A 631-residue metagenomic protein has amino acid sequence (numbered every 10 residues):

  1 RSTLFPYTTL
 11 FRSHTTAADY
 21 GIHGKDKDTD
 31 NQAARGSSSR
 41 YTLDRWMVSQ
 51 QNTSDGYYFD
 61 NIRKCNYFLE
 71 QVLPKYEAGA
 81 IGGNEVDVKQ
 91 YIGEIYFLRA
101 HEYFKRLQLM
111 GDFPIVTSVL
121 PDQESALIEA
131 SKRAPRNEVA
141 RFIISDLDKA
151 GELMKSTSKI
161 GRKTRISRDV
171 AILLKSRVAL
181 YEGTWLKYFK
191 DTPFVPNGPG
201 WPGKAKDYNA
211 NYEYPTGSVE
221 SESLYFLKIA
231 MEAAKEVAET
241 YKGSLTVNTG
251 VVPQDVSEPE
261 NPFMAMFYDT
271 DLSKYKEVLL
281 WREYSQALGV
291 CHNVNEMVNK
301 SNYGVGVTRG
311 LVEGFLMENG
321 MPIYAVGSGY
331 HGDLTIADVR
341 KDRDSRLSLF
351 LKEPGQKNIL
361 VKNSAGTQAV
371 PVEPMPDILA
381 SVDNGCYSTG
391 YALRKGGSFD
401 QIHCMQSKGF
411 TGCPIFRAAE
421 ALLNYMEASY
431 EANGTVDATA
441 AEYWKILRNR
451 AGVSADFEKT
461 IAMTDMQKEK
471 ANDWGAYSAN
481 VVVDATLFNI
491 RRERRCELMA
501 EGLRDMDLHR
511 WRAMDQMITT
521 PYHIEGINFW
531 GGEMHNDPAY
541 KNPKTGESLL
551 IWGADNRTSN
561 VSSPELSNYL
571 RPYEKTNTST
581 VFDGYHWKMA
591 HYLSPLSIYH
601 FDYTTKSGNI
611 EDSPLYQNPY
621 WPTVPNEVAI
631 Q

Functional and structural regions predicted by a protein language model:
T3-L10: Short, small-residue-biased leader/transition segments that mark boundaries at the very start of proteins
F11-S38, G111-F113, T117, R168-D169 (+3 more regions): An aromatic- and glycine-enriched ligand-binding surface/loop that stacks and positions planar moieties
Q32-M110, A126-R168, I336, K341-D342 (+5 more regions): Conserved, well-structured interaction surfaces
Y58, F142, P199-L224, M231 (+7 more regions): Long, intrinsically disordered, low-complexity segments
K75-K89, M154-R165, Y188-Y214, K459-M463: Short helix/loop segment immediately N-terminal to the Walker
A80-K89, Y96, F104, K159-R162 (+6 more regions): Secondary-structure transition into beta-strands, especially the periplasmic turns and strand N-termini that construct
V119-E124, E442-V453: Short edge-strand/loop segments of extracellular domains
L349-G396, D400, G608, D612-P614 (+1 more regions): Long, low-complexity, polar/charged, intrinsically disordered or flexibly structured peripheral segments
